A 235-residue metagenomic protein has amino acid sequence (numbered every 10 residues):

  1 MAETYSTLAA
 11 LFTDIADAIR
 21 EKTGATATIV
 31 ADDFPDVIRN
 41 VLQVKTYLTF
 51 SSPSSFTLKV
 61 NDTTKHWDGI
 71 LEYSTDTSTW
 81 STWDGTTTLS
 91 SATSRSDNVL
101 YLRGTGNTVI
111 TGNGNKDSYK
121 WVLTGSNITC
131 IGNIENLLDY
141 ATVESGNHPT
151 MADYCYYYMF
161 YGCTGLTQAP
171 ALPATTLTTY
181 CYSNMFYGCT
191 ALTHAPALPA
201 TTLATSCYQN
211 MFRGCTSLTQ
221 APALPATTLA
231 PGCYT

Functional and structural regions predicted by a protein language model:
M1-T49: Surface-exposed receptor/substrate recognition regions of extracellular proteins
A16, H66-I70: Exposed beta-strand and adjacent loop surfaces of beta-rich binding modules that mediate intermolecular recognition
L42-H66, N136-Y140: Extracellular ectodomain segments of secreted/surface proteins
L48-S51, D84-A92, L102, I110-G112 (+4 more regions): Structural signature of tandem-repeat unit edges
F56-L58, S91-T108: Noncatalytic modules at the cell exterior or secretory-pathway interfaces, chiefly beta-strand-rich lectin/adhesion
I70-D76: Conserved Ser/Thr-centered positions that define the repeating blades of beta-propeller domains
D76-G85: Surface-exposed loop/edge segments in extracytoplasmic proteins
